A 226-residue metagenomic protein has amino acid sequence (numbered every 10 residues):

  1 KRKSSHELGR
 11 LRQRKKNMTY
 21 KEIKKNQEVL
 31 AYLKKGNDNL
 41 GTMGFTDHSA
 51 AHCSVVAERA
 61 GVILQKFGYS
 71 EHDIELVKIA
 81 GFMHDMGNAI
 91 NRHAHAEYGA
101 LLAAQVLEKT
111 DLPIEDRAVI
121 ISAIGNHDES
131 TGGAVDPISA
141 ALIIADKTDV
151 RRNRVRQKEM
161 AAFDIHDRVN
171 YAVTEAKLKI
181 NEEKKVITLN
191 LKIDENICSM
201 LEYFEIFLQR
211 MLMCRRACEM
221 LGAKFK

Functional and structural regions predicted by a protein language model:
R2, R10-R14: Basic polycationic patches enriched in arginine
K16-H95, Q105-V106: Acidic/His-rich, divalent-metal-binding segments that scaffold phosphate/diphosphate chemistry
F67, T110-I114: Inter-helical turn/loop segments and adjacent helix faces that build the functional surface of alpha-helical bundle
V77, G81-F82, Y98, I124 (+1 more regions): Short alpha-helical catalytic segment bearing the HExxH-like zincin motif of zinc-dependent metalloproteases
A89-I90, A94-H95, L102-T110, V119-N126: N-terminal, charged amphipathic alpha-helical interaction modules
P113-T174: Histidine/acidic-rich helix-loop-helix segments that form or flank divalent-metal centers in metalloenzyme catalytic
D149-K226: Terminal helices and disordered tails flanking the catalytic cores of nucleotide-processing hydrolases
